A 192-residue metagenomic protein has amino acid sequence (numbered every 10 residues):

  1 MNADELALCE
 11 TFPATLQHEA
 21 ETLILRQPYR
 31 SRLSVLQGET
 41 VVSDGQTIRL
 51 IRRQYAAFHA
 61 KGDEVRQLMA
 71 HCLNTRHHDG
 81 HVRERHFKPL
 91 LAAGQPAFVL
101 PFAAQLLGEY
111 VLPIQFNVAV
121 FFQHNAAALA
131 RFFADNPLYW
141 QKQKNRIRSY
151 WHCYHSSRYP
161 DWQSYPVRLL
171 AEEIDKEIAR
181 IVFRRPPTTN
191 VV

Functional and structural regions predicted by a protein language model:
M1-R85, N125-V192: Extended repeat-based scaffolds of very large eukaryotic assembly and lipid-transport proteins
N74, A103, A119: Functionally constrained cores in energy, signaling, and assembly domains
T75-H78, G108-P113: Short coil turns that connect the paired helices of HEAT/ARM alpha-solenoid repeats
V82-E84, K88-L107: Internal alpha-helical scaffold/solenoid segments in large eukaryotic proteins
H86-P89, I114-F122, I174: Conserved hydrophobic register position within alpha-solenoid helical repeats
P96-A97, P113, A128-L129: Alpha-solenoid repeat scaffolds
